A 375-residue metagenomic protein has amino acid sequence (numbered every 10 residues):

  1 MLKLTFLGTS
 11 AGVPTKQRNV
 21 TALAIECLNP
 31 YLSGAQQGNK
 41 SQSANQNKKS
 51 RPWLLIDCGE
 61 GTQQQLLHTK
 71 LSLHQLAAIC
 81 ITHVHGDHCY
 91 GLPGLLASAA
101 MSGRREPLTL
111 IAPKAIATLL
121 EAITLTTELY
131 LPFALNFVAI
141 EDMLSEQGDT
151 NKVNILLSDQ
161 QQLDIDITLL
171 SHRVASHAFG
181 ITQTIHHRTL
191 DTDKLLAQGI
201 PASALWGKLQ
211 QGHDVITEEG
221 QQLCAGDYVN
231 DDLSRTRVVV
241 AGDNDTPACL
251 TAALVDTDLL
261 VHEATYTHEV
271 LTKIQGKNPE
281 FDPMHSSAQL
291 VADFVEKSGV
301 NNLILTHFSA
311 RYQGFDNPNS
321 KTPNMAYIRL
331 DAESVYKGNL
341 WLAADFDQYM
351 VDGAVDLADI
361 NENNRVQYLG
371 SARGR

Functional and structural regions predicted by a protein language model:
L2-T69, R105-P107, F179-I181, R188 (+2 more regions): Conserved beta-strand hairpin/beta-sheet module of binuclear metal-dependent hydrolase folds, prominently
T9-S10, G59-G61, V84, A115 (+7 more regions): Active-site metal-binding loops of divalent metal-dependent hydrolases
T15-Q17, L157-V240, N244-A252, L259-A264: Active-site-proximal loop/helix segment associated with metal-binding centers of metalloenzymes
R51-P52, E60-T109, A139: Active-site metal-binding motif and surrounding structural segment of the metallo-beta-lactamase
G91-A99, I123, Q313-R329, G353: Metal-dependent catalytic neighborhoods of phosphoester/phosphodiester hydrolases
L108-A115, V261, I304: Short internal beta-strands
T127-M143: A glycine-rich helix N-cap at a beta->alpha junction
L209-D345: Cap/insert and terminal regions of metallo-dependent hydrolase folds
